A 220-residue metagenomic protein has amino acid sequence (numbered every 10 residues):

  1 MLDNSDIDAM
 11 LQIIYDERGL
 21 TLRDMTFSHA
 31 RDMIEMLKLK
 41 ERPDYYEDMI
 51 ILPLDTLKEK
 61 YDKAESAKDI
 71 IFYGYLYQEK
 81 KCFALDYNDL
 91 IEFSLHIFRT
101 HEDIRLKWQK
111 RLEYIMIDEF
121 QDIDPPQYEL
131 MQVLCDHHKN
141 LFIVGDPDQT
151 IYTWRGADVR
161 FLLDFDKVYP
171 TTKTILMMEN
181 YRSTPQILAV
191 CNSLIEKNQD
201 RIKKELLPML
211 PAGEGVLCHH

Functional and structural regions predicted by a protein language model:
M1-D32: Conserved P-loop NTPase-based nucleic-acid remodeling module centered on helicase motor cores
I14-T21, M33-K40, L141, V168 (+1 more regions): Phosphate/oxyanion-binding loops and surfaces in catalytic or ligand/nucleic-acid-binding neighborhoods
D24-K38, E65, D69, N88: Short, well-structured alpha-helical segments
F27-R31, P53-T56, R105: Conserved catalytic core of the tyrosine transesterase superfamily
E41-I50, A67, L85, H138-K139 (+1 more regions): Proline-centered turn/helix-capping motifs that create local helix->coil transitions or kinks
Y61-D164, L176-S183: Conserved helicase NTPase motor core
Q149-L207, E214-H220: Conserved coupling/interface region of RecA-like P-loop/ASCE motor cores
